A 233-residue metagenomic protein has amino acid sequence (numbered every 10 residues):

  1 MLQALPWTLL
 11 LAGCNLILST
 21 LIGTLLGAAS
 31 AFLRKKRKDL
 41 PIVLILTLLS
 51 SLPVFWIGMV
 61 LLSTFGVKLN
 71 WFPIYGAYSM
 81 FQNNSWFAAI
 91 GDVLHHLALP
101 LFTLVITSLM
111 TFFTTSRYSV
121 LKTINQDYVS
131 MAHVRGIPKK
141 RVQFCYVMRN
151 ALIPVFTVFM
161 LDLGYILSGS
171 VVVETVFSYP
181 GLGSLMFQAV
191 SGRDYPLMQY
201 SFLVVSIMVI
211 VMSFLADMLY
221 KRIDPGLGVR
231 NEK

Functional and structural regions predicted by a protein language model:
M1-Q3: Membrane-helix entry/capping segments
L5-K38, N84-K233: Alpha-helical transmembrane segments of integral membrane proteins, especially multi-pass inner/plasma-membrane
R37-L40, L44, W56-I57, S178: Short acidic-hydrophobic sequence patches enriched in Asp/Glu that either
L44-S108: Membrane-water interface segments at transmembrane-helix boundaries in multipass membrane proteins
